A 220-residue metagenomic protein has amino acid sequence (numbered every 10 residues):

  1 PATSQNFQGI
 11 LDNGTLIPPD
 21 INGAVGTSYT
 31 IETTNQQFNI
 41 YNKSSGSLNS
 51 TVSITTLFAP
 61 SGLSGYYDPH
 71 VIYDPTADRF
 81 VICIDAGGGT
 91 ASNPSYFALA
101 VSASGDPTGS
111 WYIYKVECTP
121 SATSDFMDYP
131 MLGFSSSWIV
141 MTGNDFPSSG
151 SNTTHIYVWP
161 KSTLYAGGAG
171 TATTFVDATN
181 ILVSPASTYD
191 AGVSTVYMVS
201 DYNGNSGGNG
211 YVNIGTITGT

Functional and structural regions predicted by a protein language model:
P1-T220: C-terminal PAP-associated
